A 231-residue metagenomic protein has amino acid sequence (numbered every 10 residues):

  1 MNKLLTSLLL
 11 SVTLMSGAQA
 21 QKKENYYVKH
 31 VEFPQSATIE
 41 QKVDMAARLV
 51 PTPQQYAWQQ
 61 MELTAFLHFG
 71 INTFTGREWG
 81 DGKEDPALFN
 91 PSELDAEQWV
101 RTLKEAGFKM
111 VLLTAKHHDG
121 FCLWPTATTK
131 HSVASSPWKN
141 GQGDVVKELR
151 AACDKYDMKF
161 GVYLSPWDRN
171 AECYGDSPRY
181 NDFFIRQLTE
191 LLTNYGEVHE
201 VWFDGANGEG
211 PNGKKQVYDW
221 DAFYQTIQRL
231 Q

Functional and structural regions predicted by a protein language model:
M1-K23: Bacterial Sec-dependent N-terminal signal peptides
Q21-Q231: Mature catalytic domains of secreted/periplasmic carbohydrate-active enzymes
